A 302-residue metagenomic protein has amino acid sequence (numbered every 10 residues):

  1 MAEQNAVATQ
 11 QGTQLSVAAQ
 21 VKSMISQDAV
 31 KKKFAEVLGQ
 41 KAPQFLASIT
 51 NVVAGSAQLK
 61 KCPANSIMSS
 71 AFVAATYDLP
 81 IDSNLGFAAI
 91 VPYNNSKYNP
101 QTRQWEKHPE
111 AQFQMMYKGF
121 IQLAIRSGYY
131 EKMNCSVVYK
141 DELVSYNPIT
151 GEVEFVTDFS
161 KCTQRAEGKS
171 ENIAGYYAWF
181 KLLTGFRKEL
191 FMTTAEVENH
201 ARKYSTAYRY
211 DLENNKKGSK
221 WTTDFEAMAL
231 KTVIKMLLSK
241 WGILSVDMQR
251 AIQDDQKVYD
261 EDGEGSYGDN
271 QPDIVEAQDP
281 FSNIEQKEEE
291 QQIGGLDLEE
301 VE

Functional and structural regions predicted by a protein language model:
M1-K32, M248-E302: Glycine- and charge-rich intrinsically disordered segments
T13-L244: Binding-interface segments
